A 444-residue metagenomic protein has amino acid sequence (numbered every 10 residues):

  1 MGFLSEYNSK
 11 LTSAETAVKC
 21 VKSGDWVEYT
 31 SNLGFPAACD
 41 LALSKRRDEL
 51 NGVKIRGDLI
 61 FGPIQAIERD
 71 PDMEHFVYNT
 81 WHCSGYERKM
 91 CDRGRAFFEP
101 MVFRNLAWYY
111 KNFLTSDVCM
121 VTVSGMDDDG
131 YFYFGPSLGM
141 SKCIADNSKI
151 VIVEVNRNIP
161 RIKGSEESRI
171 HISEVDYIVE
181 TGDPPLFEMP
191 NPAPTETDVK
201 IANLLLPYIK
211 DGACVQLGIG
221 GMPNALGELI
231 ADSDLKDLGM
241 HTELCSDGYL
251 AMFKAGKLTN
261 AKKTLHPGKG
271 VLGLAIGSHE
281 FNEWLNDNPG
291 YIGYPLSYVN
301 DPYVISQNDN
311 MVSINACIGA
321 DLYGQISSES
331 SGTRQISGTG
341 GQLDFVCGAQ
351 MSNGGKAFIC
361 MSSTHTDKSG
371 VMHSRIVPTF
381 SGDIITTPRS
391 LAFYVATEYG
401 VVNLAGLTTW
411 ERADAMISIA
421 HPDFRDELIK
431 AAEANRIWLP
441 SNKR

Functional and structural regions predicted by a protein language model:
M1-R444: Conserved alpha/beta enzyme-core scaffold
